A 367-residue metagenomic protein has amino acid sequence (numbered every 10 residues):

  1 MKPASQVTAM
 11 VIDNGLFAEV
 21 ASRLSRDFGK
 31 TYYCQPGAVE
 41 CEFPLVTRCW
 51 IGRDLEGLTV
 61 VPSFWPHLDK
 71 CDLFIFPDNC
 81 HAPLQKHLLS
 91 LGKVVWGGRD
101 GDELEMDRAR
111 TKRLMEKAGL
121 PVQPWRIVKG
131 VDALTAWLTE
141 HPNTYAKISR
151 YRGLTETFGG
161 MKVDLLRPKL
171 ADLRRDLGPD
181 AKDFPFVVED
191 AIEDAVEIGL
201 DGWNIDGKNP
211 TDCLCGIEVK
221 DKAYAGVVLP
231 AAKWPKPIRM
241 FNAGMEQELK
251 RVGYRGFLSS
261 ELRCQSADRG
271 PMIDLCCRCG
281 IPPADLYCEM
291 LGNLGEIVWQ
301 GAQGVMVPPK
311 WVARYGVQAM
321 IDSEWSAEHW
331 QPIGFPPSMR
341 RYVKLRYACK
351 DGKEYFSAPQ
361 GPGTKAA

Functional and structural regions predicted by a protein language model:
M1-D100, D132: ATP-binding N-terminal substructure of ATP-dependent carboxylate-amine bond-forming enzymes
N79-H81, S149-Y151, R278: Short glycine-rich anion-binding loops that position phosphate/pyrophosphate groups of nucleotides and phosphorylated
K93, G97-P179, D183: A conserved helix-loop-beta module that forms one wall/lid of the active-site cleft in ATP-utilizing catalytic domains
L154, V219-D221, L275-C288, W325 (+1 more regions): Glycine-rich phosphate/pyrophosphate-binding beta-alpha loops
T157-D268, I273-C279: Internal nucleotide-binding/catalytic subdomain
R269-G301: Active-site loop ensemble at the mouth of alpha/beta enzyme cores that anchors a bound cofactor
W299-A367: Peripheral (often C-terminal) accessory segments that flank ATP-dependent C-N-forming ligase machineries
